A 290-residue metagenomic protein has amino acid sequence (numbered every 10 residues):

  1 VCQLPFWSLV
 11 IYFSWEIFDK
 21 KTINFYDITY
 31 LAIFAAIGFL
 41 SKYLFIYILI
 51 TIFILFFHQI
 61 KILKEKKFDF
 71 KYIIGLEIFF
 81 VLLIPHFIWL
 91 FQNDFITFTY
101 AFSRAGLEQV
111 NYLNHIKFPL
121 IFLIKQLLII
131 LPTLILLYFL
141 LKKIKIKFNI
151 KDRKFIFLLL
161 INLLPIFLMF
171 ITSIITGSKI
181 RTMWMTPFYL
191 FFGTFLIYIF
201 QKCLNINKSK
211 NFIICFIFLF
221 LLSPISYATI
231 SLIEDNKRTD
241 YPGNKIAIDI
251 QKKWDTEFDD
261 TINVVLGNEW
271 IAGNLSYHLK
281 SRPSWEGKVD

Functional and structural regions predicted by a protein language model:
Q3-I11, Y30, I48-T51, L55 (+2 more regions): Hydrophobic core segments of transmembrane alpha-helices in multi-pass, intramembrane catalytic enzymes
V10-D27: Membrane-interface transmembrane helices that cradle and orient dolichyl/undecaprenyl
D27, F148-N162, S209-I213: Membrane-interfacial loop-to-transmembrane alpha-helix junctions, especially the N-terminal start
D27-Y43, F53-I54, F79-V81: Membrane-interface alpha helices of multi-pass inner-membrane proteins
I48-F155, P165-I171, I175: Transmembrane-lumen/periplasm boundary regions of multi-pass, lipid-linked membrane glycan transferases
I54, T239-D240, N244-D290: Short periplasmic/luminal acceptor-recognition loop of GT-C membrane glycosyltransferases, typified by
I156, I174-N211: Hydrophobic/aromatic-rich transmembrane helices and adjacent perimembrane loops
Q201-S231: Signature aromatic-anchored transmembrane alpha helix within multi-pass, membrane-resident enzymes that catalyze glycan
